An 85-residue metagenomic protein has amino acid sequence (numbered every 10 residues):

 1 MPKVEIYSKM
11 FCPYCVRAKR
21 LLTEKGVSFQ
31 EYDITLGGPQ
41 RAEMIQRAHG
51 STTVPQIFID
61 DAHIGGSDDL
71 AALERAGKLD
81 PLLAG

Functional and structural regions predicted by a protein language model:
M1-Y32: Local sequence-structure signature of Cys/Sec-based thiol-disulfide redox active-site neighborhoods
Y7, T35, A62: Anionic group-transfer/hydrolysis microenvironments
V16, P39, G65: Residues that form or flank phosphate/diphosphate-binding pockets in enzymes that use nucleotide phosphates
K25, T52, D80: Chalcogenol-based redox active-site neighborhoods
I34-T52, L83-G85: Thioredoxin-like thiol-disulfide oxidoreductase module
H49-F58, D68: Structural micro-motif
I59-G85: Non-catalytic, surface beta->alpha helical segment in thiol-disulfide oxidoreductase systems
